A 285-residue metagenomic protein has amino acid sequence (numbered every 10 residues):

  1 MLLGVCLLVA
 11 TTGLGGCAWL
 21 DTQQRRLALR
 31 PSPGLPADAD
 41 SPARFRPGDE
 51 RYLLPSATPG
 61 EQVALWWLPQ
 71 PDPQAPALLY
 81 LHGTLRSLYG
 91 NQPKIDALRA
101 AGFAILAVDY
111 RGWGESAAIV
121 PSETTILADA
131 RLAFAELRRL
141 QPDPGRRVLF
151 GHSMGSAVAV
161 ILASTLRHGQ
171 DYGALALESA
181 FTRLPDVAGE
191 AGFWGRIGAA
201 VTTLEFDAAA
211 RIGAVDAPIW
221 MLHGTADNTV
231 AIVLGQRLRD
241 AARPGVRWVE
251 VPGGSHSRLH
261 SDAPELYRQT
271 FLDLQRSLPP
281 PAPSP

Functional and structural regions predicted by a protein language model:
G13-P55: An N-terminal hydrophobic leader/cap segment in hydrolases
A57-E136, L140, G145: Membrane-embedded segments
K94, A208, A217, A231-D240 (+1 more regions): Short alpha-helix in the alpha/beta-hydrolase fold that links the catalytic acid
G151-G155, A159: Gly/Ala-rich beta-loop-alpha elbow adjacent to hydrolase catalytic centers
V158-R211: Hydrolase active-site cap/lid region
A214-D216, M221-D227: Short beta-strand/loop motif that positions the catalytic acidic residue of the alpha/beta-hydrolase fold
T225-V230, H256-R258: Acidic catalytic loop of the alpha/beta-hydrolase fold
G254-P264: Catalytic histidine-centered segment of alpha/beta-hydrolase-like enzymes
